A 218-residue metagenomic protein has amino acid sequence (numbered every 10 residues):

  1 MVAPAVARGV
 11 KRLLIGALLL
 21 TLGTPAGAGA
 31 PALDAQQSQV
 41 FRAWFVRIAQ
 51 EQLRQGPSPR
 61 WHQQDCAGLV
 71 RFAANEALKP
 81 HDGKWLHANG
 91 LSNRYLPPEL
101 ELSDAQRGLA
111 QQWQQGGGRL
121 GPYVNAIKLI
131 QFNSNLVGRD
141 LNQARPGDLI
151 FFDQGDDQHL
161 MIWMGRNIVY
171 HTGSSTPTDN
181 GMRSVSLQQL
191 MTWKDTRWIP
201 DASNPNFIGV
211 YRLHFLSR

Functional and structural regions predicted by a protein language model:
V2-L14: Bacterial N-terminal signal peptides that target proteins for export
R12-G16, V46, N75, L187 (+1 more regions): General helical structural elements
L18-L20: Gram-negative bacterial Sec-dependent N-terminal signal peptides
L22-P25: N-terminal signal peptide c-region/cleavage motif recognized by signal peptidases
G27-V124: N-terminal capping segments
G68-F72, M161-W163, V169-H171, S184 (+1 more regions): Active-site scaffold segments
S92-T178: ...with weaker cross-activation on analogous glycine-rich loops/strands in unrelated enzymes
R183-R218: Low-complexity, Gly/Ser/Thr/Pro-rich intrinsically disordered linker/tail segments
